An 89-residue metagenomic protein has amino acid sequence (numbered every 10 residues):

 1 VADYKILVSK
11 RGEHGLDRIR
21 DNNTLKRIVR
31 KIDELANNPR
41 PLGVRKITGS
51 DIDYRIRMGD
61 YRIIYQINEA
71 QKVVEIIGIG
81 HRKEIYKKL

Functional and structural regions predicted by a protein language model:
V1-I19, L25-K26, R57-Y61, Q66-L89: Enriched for short, Lys/Arg-rich terminal
A2, I19-R20, L42-I47: Short, mixed-charge, low-aromatic patches
I19-N38: A short, compositionally biased N-terminal segment around positions ~18-40 that is enriched in charged/polar residues
I32-I56: A short, surface-exposed loop/turn module that caps and links secondary-structure elements
